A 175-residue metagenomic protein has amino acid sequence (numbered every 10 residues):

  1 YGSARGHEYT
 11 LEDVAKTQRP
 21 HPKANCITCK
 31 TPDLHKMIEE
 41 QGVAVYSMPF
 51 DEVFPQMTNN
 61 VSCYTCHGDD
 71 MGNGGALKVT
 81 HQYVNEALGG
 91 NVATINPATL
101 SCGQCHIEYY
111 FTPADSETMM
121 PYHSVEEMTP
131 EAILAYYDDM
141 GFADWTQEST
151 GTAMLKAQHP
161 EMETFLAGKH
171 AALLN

Functional and structural regions predicted by a protein language model:
Y1, E39-T65, D70-N175: Primarily the internal scaffold of c-type cytochrome electron-transfer domains, especially repeated/multiheme c-type
Y1-N25, F54-M57: Long, charge-dense tracts
H7-Y9, K30, H67, H106: Aromatic/pi-system hotspot detector in well-structured domains
P22-H35, C66: Long, hydrophobic/aromatic-enriched structural stretches that serve as scaffold segments
